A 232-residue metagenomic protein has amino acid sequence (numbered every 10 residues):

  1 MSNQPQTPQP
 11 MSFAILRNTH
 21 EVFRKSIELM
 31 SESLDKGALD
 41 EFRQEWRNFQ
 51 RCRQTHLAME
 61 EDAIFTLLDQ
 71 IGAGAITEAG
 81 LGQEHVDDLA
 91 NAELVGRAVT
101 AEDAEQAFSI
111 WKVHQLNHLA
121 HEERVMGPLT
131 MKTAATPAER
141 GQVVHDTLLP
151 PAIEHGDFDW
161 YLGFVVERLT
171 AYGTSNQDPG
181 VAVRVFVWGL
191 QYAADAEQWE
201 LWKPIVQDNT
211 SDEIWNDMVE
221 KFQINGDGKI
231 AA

Functional and structural regions predicted by a protein language model:
M1-A232: Small-residue-biased structural context
